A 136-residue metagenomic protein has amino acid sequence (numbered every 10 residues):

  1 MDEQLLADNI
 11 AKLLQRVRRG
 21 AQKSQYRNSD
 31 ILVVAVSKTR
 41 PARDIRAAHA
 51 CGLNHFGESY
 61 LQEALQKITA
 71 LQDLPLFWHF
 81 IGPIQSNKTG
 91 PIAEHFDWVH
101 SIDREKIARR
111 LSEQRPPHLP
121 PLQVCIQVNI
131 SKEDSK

Functional and structural regions predicted by a protein language model:
M1-K136: Conserved alpha/beta-domain cores
